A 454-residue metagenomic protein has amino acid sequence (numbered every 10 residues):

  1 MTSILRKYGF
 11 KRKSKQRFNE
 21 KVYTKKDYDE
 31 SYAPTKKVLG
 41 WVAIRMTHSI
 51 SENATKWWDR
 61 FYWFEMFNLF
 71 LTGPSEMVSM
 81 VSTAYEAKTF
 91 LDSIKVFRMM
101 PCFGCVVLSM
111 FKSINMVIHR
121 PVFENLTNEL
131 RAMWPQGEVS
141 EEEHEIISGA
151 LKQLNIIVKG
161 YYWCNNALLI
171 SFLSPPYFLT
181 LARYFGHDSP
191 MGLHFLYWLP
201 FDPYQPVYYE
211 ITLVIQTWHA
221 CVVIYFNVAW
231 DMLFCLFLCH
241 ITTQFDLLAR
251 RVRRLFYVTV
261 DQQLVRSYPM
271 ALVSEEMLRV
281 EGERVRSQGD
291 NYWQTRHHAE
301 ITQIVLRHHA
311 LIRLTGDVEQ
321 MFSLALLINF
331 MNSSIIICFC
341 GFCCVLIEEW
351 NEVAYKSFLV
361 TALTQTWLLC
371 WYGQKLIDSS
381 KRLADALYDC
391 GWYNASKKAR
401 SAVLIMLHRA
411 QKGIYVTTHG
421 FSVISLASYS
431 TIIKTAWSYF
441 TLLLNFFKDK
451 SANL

Functional and structural regions predicted by a protein language model:
T2-M99, A132-F237, T243, R253-L278 (+3 more regions): Helix-loop-helix junctions within predominantly alpha-helical proteins
K95, P101-M116, A167: Transmembrane alpha-helix/interfacial motif
S109-R131, C235, T242, T366-C390: Inner-leaflet juxtamembrane helices
S113-V117, W134-E138, R254-V260, D290-H298 (+2 more regions): Short intracellular "coupling" helices and adjacent cytoplasmic loop segments at the cytosolic face of multi-pass
N125-P135, L247-R254, A299-D317, R382-D389: Short amphipathic alpha-helical coupling elements at transmembrane boundaries
R251, L346-V353, L359-A452: C-terminal transmembrane module of eukaryotic multi-pass membrane proteins
R279-H308: Intrinsically disordered, low-complexity acidic Ser/Thr-rich regulatory segments
